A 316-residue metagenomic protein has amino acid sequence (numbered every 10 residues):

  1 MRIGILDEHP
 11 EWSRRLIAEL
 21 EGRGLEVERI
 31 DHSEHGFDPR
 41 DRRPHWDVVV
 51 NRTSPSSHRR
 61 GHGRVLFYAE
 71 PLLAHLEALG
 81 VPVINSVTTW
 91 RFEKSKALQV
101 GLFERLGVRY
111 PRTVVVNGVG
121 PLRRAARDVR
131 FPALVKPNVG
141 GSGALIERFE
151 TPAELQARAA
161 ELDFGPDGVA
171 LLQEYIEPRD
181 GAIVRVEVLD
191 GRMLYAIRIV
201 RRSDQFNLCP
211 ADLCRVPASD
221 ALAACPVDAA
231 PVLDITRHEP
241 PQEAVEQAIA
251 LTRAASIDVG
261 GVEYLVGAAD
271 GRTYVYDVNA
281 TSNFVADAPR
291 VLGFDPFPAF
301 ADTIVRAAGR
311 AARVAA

Functional and structural regions predicted by a protein language model:
M1-G4: Extreme N-terminal starter segment of soluble prokaryotic enzymes
E8-R112: Conserved N-proximal alpha/beta basic substrate-recognition cap immediately N-terminal to, or forming the N-lobe
S54-S57, N138-G140, T281: Short glycine-rich anion-binding loops that position phosphate/pyrophosphate groups of nucleotides and phosphorylated
R105-F131: Rossmann-like NAD(P)H-binding beta-loop-alpha module
A133, L194-Y195, G260, Y274-Y276: Protein kinase-like catalytic core scaffold
E147-T252: Phosphate-binding site of ATP-dependent enzymes
Q173-E174, V184, I257-A269: A short glycine-rich, hydrophobically flanked beta-strand micro-motif that places a catalytic Asp/Glu for divalent metal
E239, R253-I257, V266-A316: C-terminal active-site "lid" helix and adjoining low-complexity regulatory extension at the edge of ATP-using catalytic
